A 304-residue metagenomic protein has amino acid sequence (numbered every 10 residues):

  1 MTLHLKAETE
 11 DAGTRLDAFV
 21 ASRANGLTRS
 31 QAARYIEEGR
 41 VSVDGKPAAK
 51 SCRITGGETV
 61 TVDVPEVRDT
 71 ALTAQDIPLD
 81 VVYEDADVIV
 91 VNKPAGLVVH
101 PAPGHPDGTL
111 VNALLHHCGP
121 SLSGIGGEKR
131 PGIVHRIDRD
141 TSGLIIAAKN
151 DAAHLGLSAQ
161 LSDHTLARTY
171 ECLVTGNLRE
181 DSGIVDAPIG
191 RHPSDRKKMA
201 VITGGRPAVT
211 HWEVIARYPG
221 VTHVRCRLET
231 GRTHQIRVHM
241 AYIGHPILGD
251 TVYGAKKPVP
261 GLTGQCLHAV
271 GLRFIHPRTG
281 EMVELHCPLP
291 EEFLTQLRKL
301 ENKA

Functional and structural regions predicted by a protein language model:
M1-I184, P188-P193, E292-E301: RNA pseudouridine synthases
D44-K50, G220-H223, P258: Short alpha-helix capping/helix-loop boundary micro-motifs
G45, V64, V238, K256-K257: Conserved "cap/hinge" positions at secondary-structure junctions
A49-R53, R225, G264: Short, surface-exposed secondary-structure edge patches
R68, I243-T251: Cytochrome P450 core scaffold surrounding the K-helix E-X-X-R motif and the conserved "meander" helix-loop region
V81, V174, H211-V214, I247: Conserved hydrophobic positions within beta-strands
G127-A159, A167, E171, D186-I243 (+1 more regions): The conserved catalytic core of RNA pseudouridine synthases
L248-G261: Short, surface-exposed loop/helix-turn segments at secondary-structure junctions that function as lids/hinges flanking
